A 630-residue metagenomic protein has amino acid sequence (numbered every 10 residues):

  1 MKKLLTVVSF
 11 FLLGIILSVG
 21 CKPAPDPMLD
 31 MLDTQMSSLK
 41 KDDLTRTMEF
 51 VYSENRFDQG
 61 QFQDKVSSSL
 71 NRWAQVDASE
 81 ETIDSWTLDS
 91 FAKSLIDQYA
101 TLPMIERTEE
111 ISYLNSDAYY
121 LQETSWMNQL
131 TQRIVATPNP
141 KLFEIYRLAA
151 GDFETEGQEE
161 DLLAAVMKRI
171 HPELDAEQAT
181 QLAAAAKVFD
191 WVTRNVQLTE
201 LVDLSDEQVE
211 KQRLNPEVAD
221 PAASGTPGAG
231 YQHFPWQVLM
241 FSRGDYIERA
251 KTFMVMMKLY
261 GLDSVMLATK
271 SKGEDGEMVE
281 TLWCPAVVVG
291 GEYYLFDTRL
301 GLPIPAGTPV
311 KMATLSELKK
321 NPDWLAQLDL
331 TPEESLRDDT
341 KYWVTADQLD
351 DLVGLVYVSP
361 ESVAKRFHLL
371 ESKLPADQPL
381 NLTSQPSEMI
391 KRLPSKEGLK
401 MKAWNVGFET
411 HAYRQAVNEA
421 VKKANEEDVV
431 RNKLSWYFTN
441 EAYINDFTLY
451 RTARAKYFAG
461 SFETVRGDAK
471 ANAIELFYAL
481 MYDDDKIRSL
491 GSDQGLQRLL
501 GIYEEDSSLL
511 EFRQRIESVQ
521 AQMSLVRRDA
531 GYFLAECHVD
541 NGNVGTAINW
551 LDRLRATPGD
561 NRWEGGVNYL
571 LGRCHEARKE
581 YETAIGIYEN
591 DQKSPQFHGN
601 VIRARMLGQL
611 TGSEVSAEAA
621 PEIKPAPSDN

Functional and structural regions predicted by a protein language model:
F50, D64-F241, E280, G290 (+2 more regions): Secondary-structure boundary elements
V166-V196, L201, A223-G230, W236-K341 (+1 more regions): Hydrophobic/aromatic-rich core segments of domains that either
I516-L525, D552-R562, E589-F597: Solenoid-like repeat scaffolds
D529, F533, W563-G566, L570 (+2 more regions): "A position-specific structural signal for the A-helix of alpha-solenoid helical repeats
